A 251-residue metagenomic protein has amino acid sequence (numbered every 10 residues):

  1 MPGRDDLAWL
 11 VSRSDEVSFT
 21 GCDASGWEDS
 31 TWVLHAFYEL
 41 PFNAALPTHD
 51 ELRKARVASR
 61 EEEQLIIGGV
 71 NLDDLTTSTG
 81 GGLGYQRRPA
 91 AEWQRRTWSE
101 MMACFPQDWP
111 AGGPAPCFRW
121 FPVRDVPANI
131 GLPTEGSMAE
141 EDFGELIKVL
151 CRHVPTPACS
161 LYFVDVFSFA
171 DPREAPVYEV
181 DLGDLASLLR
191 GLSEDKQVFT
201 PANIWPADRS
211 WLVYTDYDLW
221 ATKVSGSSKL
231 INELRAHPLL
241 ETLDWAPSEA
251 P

Functional and structural regions predicted by a protein language model:
M1-L192: Extended, low-hydrophobicity segments enriched in charged/polar residues
D165, F169, Q197, N232 (+1 more regions): A sequence-level detector of short, solvent-exposed, charge-rich linear segments
P172-K223, K229-L230: Amphipathic protein-protein interaction modules
Y214-P251: Long, compositionally biased interface segments
